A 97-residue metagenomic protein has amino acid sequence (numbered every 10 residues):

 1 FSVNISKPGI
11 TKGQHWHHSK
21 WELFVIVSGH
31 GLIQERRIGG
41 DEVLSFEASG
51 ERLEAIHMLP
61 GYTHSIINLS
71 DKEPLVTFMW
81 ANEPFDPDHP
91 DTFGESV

Functional and structural regions predicted by a protein language model:
F1-Q14: A short glycine-rich, His/Asp/Glu-containing loop-to-beta-strand
N4, F24, I56: Conserved GNAT-family N-acetyltransferase fold
T11-W21, S45-E54: Short, contiguous acidic/charged loop-to-helix segments that flank catalytic cores in large enzymes
K12-H15, I33-E35, A55-M58, H64-D71: Short beta-strand His + acidic residue motifs that chelate non-heme Fe in jelly-roll/DSBH and cupin folds
S19-I38: Glycine- and acidic-residue-biased ligand/ion/polar-headgroup-sensing regions
R37-G61: Short acidic-glycine-tyrosine-enriched beta hairpin
G40-E42, T63, I67-V97: Double-stranded beta-helix
